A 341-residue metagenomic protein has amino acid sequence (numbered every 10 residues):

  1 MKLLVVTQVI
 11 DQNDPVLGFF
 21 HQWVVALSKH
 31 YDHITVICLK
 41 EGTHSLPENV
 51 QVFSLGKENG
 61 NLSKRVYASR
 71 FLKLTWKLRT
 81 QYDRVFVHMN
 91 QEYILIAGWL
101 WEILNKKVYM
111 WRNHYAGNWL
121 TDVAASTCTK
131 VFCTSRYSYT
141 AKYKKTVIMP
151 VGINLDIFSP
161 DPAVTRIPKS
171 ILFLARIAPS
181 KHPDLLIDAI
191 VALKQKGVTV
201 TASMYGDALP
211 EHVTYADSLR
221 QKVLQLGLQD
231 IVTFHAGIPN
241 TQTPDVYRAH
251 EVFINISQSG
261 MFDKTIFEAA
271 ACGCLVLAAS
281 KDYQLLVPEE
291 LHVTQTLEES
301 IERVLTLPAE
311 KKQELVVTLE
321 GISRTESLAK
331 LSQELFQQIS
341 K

Functional and structural regions predicted by a protein language model:
M1-G42, A329, Q333: N-terminal subdomain of nucleotide-sugar transferases
L4, V164-K181, L186-I190, S203: Conserved donor-binding/catalytic core segment of Leloir-type glycosyltransferases
G18-V25, A178-V198, Y215: A conserved mid-protein helix/loop that constitutes part of the nucleotide-sugar donor-binding site
H44, T201-Q229, Q242: Short, structured helix-loop element that forms part of the nucleotide-activated donor/catalytic region
G237, D245-H250: Short alpha-helical donor nucleotide-sugar binding micro-motif in glycosyltransferases
Q258: Aromatic "clamp/platform" in nucleotide-sugar-dependent glycosyltransferases that forms part of the donor/acceptor
I266, A271-A279: Short hydrophobic beta-strand element within catalytic cores of glycosyltransferases and related nucleotide-activated
T306-K341: A charged, aromatic-enriched C-terminal amphipathic alpha-helix characteristic of glycosyltransferases across folds
